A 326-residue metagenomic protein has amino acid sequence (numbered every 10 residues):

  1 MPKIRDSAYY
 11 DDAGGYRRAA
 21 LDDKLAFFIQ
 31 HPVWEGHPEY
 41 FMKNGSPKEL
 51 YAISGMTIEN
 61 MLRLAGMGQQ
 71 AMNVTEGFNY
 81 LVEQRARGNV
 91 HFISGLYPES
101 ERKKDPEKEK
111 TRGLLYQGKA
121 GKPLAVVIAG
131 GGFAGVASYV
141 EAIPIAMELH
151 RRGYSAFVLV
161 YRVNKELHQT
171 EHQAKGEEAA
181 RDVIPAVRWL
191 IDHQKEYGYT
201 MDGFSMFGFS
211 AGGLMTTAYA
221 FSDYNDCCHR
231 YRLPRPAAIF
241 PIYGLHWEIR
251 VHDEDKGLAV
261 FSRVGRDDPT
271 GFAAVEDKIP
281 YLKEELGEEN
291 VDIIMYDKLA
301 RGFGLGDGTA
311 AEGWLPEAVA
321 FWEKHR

Functional and structural regions predicted by a protein language model:
P2-G45, R263, L286-R326: C-terminal catalytic histidine-bearing segment of alpha/beta-hydrolase fold enzymes
Y51-A120: N-terminal cap/lid segment of alpha/beta-hydrolase-fold proteins
K122-G131: Short beta-strand element of the alpha/beta-hydrolase
G135-P144, Y161, A273-V275: The serine-hydrolase catalytic nucleophile loop
A137-S138, L159-Y197, D307-A311: Catalytic nucleophile-loop/oxyanion-hole region of alpha/beta-hydrolase and closely related hydrolase-like folds
Y139-F157: Short amphipathic alpha-helix adjacent to the substrate-entry channel of hydrolases
R181-K256: Primarily recognizes the serine-hydrolase "nucleophile elbow" in alpha/beta-hydrolase and SGNH/GDSL folds
R230-E288, D292: The feature captures the conserved acid-bearing segment of alpha/beta-hydrolase catalytic domains
